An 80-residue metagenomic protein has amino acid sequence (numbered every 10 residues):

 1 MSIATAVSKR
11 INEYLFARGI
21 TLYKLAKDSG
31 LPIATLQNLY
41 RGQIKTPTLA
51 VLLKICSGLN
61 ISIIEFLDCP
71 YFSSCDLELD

Functional and structural regions predicted by a protein language model:
M1-T21: A short, Lys/Arg-rich alpha-helix, primarily the initiator
L15, A26, C56: The alpha-helix within a helix-turn-helix
L15, Y40, V51, L67-P70: DNA major-groove recognition helix of helix-turn-helix
I20-N38: Short alpha-helical DNA-recognition segment
Q43-K54: Short, basic-rich loop-to-helix N-cap that marks the start of a DNA-contacting helix
L53-S57, E65: Short, charge-rich amphipathic interface segments used for partner binding and complex assembly
L67-D80: Short, charged recognition helix plus adjacent turn of helix-turn-helix-like nucleic-acid-binding domains
